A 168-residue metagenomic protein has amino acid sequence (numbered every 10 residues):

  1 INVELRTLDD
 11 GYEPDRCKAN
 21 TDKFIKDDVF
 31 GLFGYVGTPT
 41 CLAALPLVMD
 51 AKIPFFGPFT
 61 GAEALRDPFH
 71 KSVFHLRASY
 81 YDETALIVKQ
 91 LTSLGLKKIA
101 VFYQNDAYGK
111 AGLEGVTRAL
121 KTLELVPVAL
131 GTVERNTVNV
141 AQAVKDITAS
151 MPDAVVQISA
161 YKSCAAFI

Functional and structural regions predicted by a protein language model:
I1-A64, V133-V140, A160-A166: Beta-alpha junction/loop-to-helix N-cap segments that form part of ligand/metal-binding clefts
E63-A64, K71-I168: Extracellular/periplasmic Venus flytrap/periplasmic-binding protein
